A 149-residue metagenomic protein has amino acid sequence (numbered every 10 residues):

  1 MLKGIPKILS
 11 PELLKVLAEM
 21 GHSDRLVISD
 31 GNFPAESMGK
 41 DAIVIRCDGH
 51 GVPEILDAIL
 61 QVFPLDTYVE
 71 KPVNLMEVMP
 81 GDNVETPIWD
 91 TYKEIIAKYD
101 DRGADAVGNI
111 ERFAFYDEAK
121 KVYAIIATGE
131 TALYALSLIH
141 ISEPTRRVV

Functional and structural regions predicted by a protein language model:
M1-L2: Surface-exposed cleft-lining segments at the edges of enzyme active sites
I5, S10-H22, V27-I28, N32-M79 (+2 more regions): N-terminal intrinsically disordered, cationic/polar leader segments that include organellar targeting peptides
L136-L138: A short secondary-structure junction signal
H140-V149: Single conserved hydrophobic/aromatic residue that forms the stacking wall/gate of nucleotide- or nucleobase-binding
